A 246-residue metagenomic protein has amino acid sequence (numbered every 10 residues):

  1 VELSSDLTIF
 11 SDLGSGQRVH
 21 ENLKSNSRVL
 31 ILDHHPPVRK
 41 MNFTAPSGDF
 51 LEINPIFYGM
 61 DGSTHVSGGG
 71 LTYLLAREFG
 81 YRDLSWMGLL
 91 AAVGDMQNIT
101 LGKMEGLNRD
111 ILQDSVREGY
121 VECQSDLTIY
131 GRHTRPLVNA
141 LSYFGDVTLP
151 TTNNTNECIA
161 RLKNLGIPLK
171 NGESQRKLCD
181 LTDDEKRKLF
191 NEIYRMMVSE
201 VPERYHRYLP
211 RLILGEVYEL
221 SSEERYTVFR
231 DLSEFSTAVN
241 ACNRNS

Functional and structural regions predicted by a protein language model:
V1-S246: Replace "Mg2+/Mn2+-dependent" with "divalent metal-dependent
